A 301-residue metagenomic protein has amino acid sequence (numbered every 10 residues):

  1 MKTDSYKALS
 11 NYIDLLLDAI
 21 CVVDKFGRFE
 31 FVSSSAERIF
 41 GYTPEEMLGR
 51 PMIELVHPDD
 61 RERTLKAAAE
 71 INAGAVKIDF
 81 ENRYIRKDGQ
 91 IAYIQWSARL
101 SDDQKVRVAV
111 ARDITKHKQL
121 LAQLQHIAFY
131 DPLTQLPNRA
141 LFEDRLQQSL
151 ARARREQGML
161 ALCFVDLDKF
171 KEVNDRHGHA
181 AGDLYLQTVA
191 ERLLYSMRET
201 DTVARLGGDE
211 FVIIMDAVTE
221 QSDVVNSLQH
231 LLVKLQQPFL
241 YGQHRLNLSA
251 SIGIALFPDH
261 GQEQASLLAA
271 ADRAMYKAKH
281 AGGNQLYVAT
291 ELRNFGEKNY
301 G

Functional and structural regions predicted by a protein language model:
M1-A8, R112-Q125: PAS-associated C-terminal cap
S34-M47, P58: PAS/PAS-like sensory domain cap-loop motif
Q95-V108, E263: Short loop/turn elements at sensory-signaling interfaces that couple input to output
Q125-D144, E156, V165-H179, Q187: Conserved nucleotide-binding and Mg2+-coordinating catalytic segments in signaling enzymes
F170, V189, V203, F211 (+3 more regions): Hydrophobic framework residues that shape the active-site pocket of cyclic nucleotide turnover catalytic cores
A181-T202, E210: Active-site-proximal alpha-helical element of nucleotidyl cyclase-like catalytic domains and analogous helices
T202-R205, L246: A short pre-motif secondary-structure segment
Q229, G242-H244, F257-G283, Y287 (+2 more regions): Catalytic-core segments of nucleotide cyclases and related cyclic-nucleotide turnover enzymes
